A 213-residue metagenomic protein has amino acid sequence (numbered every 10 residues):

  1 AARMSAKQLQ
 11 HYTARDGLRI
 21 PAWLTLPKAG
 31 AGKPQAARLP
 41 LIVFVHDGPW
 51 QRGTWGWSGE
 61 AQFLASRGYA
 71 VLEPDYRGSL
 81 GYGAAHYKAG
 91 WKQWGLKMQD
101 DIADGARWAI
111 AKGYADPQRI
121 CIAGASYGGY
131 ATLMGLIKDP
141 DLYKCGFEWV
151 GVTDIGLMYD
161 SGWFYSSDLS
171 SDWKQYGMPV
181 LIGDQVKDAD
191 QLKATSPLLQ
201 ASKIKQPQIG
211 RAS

Functional and structural regions predicted by a protein language model:
A1-Q35: N-terminal cap/lid segment of alpha/beta-hydrolase-fold proteins
M4-H11, T54, S58-Q62, Q200: Conserved beta-propeller blade repeats
A6-Q8, L18, L39, D116-Q118 (+1 more regions): Exposed loop/turn and edge beta-strand positions of beta-sandwich/beta-sheet ligand-binding modules
G30-L39, F44-G83, I155: Short substrate-entry loop that stabilizes the transition state in hydrolases
H46, A212-S213: Histidine-centered divalent metal-coordination motifs
S66, E73-R211: Active-site-proximal cap/loop segments of hydrolase catalytic domains
